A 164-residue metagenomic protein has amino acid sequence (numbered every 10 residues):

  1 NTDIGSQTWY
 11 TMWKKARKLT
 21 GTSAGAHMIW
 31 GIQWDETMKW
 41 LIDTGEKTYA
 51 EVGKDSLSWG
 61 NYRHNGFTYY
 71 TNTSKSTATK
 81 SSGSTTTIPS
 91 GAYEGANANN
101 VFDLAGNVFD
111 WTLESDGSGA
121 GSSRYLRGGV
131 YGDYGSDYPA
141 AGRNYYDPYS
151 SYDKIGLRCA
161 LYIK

Functional and structural regions predicted by a protein language model:
N1-D103, I163: Short aromatic-cysteine micro-motif
D3-T20, G25, I29, G95-A96 (+1 more regions): Disulfide-stabilized, aromatic/cysteine-rich ligand-recognition loop
W34, D116-G119: Surface-exposed, flexible loop/turn segments at secondary-structure boundaries
S56, Y62, T79, T87 (+4 more regions): Compositionally biased, low-complexity repeat tracts
D103-L104, K154: Residue-level recognition of short, solvent-exposed, well-ordered loop/turn junctions that link secondary-structure
A105-S115: Active-site-proximal beta-strands of protease catalytic cores
